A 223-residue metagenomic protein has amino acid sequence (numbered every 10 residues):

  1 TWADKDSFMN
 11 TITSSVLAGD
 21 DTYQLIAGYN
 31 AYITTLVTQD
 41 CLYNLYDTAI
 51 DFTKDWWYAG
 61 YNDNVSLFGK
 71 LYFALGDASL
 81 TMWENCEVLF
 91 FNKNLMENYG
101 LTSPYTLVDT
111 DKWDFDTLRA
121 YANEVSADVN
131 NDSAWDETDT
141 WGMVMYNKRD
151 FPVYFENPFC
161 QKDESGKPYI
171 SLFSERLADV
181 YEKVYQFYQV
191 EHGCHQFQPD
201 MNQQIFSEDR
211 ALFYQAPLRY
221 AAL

Functional and structural regions predicted by a protein language model:
W2-T11, D111-T117, C194-S207: Short helix-initiation/N-cap motifs at beta->coil->alpha
W2-Y61, S66, N98, L212-F213: Extracytoplasmic "Venus flytrap"/periplasmic binding protein-like
L17, V37-C41, G100-L101, A120-N130 (+1 more regions): Sec-exported extracytoplasmic/periplasmic mature domains
I33-V37, L218-L223: A ligand-binding cleft/hinge motif common to bilobed small-molecule-binding domains
V37-D40, Y61-T106, V144-G166: Periplasmic solute-binding protein
R119-A122, F151, N157-Q198: Glycine-centered hinge/linker elements that transmit conformational signals in sensory and ligand-binding systems
D128-D139: Acidic, glycine-anchored loop motifs typical of Ca2+
R176-V190, N202-Y220: Glycine-rich, aromatic-lined ligand/substrate-binding cores of catalytic and carbohydrate-binding domains
